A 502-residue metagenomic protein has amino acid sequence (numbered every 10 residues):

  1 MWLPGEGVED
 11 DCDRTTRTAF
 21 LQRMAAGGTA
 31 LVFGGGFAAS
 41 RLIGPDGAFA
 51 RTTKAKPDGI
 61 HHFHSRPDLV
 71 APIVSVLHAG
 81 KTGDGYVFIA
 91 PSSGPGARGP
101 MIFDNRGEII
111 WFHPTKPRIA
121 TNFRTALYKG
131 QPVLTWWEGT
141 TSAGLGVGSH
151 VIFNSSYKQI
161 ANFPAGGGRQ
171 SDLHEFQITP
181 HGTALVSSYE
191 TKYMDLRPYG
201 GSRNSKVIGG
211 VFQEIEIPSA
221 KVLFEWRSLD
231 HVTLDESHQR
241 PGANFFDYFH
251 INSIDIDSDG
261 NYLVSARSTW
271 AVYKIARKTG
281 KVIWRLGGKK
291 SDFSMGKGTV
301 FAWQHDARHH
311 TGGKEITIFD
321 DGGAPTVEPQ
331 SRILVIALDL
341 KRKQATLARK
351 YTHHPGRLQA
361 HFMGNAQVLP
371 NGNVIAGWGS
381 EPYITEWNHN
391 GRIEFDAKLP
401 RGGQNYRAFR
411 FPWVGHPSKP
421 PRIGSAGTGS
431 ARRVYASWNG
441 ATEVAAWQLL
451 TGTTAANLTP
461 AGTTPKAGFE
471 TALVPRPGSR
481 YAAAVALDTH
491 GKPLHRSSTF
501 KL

Functional and structural regions predicted by a protein language model:
M1-A19, G28-F33, S40-I43: N-terminal secretory signal peptides
A25-G28, F33, G44-L502: Histidine-/acidic-rich catalytic cores in large beta-rich domains
